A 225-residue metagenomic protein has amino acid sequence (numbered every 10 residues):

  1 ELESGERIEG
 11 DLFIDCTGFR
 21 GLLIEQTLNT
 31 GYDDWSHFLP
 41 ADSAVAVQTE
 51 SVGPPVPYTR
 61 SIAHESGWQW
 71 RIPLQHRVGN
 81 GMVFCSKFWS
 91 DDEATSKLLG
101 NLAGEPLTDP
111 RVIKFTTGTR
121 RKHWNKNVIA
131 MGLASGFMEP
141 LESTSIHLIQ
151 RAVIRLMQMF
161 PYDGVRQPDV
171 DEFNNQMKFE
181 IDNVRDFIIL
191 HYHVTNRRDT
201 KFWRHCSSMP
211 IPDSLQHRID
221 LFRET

Functional and structural regions predicted by a protein language model:
E1-L99, V153: Predominantly flavin-linked oxidoreductase catalytic cores and closely associated redox partners
L2-R7, T119-N125: A short acidic-Thr-Gly-centered motif at the start of a beta-strand
G21-I24, M138-E139, I181: Short catalytic/ligand-binding loop motif for oxyanion handling, primarily in non-cytosolic enzymes, centered on
D33, D91, G100, L148-I154 (+4 more regions): Solvent-exposed, non-transmembrane amphipathic alpha-helical segments
H64-T116, A134-Q150, M159-R166: Conserved FAD/dinucleotide-binding core of flavoprotein oxidoreductases
T117-G118, F173: Beta-rich nucleic-acid/ligand-interaction surfaces
V128-A130: Residue-level marker for buried hydrophobic side chains located in beta-strands that build the well-ordered beta-sheet
Q158-T225: Long, low-complexity C-terminal extensions of enzymes
